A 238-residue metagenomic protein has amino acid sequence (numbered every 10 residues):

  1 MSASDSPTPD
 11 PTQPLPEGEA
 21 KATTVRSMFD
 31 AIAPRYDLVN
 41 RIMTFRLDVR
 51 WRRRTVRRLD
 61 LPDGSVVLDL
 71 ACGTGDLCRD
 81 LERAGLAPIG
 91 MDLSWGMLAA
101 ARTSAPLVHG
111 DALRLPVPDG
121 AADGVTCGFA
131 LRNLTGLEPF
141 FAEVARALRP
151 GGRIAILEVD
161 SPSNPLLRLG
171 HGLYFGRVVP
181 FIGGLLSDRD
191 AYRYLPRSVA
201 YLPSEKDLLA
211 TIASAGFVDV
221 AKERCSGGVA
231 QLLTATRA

Functional and structural regions predicted by a protein language model:
M1-S27: N-terminal auxiliary segments of SAM/dcSAM-dependent transferases
R35, T44-D63: Conserved alpha-helix/loop element of class I SAM-dependent methyltransferases that forms part of the SAM/SAH-binding
V66-L115: Class I SAM-dependent methyltransferase SAM/SAH-binding core
L113-V125: A short acidic, Gly/Pro-enriched loop at the edge of an enzyme's catalytic core that lines a small-molecule cofactor
G124-L137: A short SAM/SAH-binding and catalytic strip from SAM-dependent methyltransferases
E138-R153: A short glycine-rich, Lys/Arg-flanked "PGG" loop and its adjoining helix->strand segment in the class I
D160-T211, A221: C-terminal alpha-helical "lid/dimerization" subdomain adjacent to the S-adenosyl-L-methionine
V218-A238: Core SAM-dependent methyltransferase catalytic element
